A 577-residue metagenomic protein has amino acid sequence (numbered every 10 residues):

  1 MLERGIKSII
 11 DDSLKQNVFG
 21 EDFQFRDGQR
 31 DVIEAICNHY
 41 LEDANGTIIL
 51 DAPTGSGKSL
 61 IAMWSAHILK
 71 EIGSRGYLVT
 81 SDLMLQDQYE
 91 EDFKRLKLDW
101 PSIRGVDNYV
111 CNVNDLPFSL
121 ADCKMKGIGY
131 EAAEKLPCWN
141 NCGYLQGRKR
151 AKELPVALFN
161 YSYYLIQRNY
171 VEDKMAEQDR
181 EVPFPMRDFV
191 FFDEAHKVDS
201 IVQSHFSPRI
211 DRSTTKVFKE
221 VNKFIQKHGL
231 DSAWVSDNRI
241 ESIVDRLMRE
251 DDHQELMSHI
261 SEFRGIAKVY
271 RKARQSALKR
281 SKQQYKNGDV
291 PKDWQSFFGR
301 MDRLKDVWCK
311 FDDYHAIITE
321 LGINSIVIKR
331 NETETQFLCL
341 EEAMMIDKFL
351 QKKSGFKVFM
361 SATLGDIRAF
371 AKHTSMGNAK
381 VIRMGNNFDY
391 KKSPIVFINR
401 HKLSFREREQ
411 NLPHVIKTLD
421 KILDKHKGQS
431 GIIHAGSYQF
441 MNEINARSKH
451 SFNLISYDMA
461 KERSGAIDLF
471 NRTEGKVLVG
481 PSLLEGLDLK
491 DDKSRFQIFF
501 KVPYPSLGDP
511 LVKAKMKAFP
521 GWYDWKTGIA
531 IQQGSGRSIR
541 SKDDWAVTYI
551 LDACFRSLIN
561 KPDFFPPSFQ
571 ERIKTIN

Functional and structural regions predicted by a protein language model:
L2-D22, D27-T54, L98-A133, R150 (+2 more regions): Conserved coupling segment at the C-terminus of the helicase ATP-binding
S56-H67: Motif I (Walker A/P-loop) of helicase-class P-loop NTPases
I61, S74-V113, S437-Y438: Conserved Walker A/P-loop ATP-binding site and its immediately adjacent core in helicase/helicase-like ATPase domains
R104-Y109, Y161-Y163, A435-Q439, L454-D468 (+1 more regions): Conserved helicase motor
K152-Q167, N471-E485: Conserved two-lobed SF2 helicase motor
L154, Y161-S162, E194-V198, V202 (+1 more regions): Conserved Walker B
N287-P291, M301, I444, S451-N453 (+1 more regions): Short, low-complexity, polybasic intrinsically disordered segments
N399-Q410, M459-L558: Conserved RecA-like P-loop NTPase helicase motor core
